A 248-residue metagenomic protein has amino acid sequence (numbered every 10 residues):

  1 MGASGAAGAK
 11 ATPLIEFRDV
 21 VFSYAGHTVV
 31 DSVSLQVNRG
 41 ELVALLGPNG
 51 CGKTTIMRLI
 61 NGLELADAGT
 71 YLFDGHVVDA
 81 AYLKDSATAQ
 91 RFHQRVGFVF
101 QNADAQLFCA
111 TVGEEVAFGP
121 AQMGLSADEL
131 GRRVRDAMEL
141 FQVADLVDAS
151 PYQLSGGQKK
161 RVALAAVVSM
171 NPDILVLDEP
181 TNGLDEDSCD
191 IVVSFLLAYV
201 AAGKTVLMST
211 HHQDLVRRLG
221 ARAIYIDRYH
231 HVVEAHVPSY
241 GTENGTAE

Functional and structural regions predicted by a protein language model:
L46-P48: The feature captures the beta-strand-to-loop junction immediately N-terminal to the Walker
N61: Helix-to-loop junction immediately C-terminal to a conserved catalytic motif
G69-A81, F92: Conserved ABC transporter NBD signature motif
D128-L146: Conserved ABC ATPase "signature" region
S150-L154, Q158: Conserved ABC ATPase signature
L175-D178: Catalytic Walker B motif of ABC-type/P-loop ATPase nucleotide-binding domains
T210-H211: H-loop/switch region of ABC-family ATPase nucleotide-binding domains
